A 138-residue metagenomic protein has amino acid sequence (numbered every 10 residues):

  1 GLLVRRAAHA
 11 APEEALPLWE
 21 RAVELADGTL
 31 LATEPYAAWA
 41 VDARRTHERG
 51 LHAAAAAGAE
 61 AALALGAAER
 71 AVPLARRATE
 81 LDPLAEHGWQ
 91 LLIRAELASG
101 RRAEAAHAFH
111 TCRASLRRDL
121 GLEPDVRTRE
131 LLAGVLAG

Functional and structural regions predicted by a protein language model:
G1-G138: Intrinsically disordered, charged and Pro/Gly-enriched terminal/linker segments that flank large helical-solenoid
